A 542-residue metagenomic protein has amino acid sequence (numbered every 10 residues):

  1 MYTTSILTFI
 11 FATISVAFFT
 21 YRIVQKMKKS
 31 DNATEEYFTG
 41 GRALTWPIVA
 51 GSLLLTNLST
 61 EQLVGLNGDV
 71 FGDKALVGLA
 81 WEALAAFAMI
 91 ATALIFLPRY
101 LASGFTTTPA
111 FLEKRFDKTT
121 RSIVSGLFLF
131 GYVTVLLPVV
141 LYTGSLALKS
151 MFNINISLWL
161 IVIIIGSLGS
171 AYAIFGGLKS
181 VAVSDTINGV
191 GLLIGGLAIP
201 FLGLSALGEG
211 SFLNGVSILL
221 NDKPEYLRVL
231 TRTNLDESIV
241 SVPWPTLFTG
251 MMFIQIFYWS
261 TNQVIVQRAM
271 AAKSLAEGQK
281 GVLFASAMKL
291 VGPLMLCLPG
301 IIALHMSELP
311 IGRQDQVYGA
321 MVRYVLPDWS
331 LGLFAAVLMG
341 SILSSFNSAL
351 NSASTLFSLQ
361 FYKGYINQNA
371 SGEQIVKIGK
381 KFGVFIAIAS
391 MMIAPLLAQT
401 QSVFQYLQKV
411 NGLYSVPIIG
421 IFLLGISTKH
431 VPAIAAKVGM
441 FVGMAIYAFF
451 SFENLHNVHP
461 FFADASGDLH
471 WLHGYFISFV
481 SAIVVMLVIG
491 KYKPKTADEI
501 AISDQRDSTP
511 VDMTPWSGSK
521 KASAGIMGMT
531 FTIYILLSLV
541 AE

Functional and structural regions predicted by a protein language model:
M1-E542: Membrane-embedded helix-loop-helix hairpins and adjacent transmembrane boundary segments in multi-pass transporters
